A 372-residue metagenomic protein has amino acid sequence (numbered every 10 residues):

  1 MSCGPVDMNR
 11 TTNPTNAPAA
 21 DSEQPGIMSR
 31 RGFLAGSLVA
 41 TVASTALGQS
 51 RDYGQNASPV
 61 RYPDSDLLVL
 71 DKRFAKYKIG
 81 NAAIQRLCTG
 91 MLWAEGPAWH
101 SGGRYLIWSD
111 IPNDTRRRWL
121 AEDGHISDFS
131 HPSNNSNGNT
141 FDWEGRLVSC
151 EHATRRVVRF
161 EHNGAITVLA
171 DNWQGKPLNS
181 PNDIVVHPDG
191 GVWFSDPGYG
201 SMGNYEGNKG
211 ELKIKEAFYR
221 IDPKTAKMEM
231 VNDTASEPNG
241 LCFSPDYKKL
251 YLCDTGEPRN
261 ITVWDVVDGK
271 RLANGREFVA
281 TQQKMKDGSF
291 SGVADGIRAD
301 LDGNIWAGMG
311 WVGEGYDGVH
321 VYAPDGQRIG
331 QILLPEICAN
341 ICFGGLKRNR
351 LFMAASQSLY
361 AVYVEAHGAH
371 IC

Functional and structural regions predicted by a protein language model:
M1-M28, A40-T41: N-terminal secretory signal peptides
G26-G32, A40-G54: N-terminal twin-arginine translocation
R51-A82, I371: Blade/loop signatures of beta-propeller domains
Y77-T89, H125-P132, N163-G175, I221-E237 (+2 more regions): Blade-edge beta-strand/turn elements of extracellular beta-propeller and related beta-sheet repeat scaffolds
G90-R104, P132-E151, R156, Q174-F194 (+7 more regions): Beta-rich, blade/repeat-based domains predominating in secreted/periplasmic proteins but also intracellular
I111-P112, A153, M202-K215, G256-R259 (+1 more regions): Short, solvent-exposed loop/turn segments at conserved positions within beta-propeller repeat blades
W264-R271, V364-A369: Short loop/turn segments immediately following beta-strands, especially the blade-tip and inter-blade linker loops
G344-C372: Blade-level signature of beta-propeller repeat domains, shared across WD40, Kelch, NHL, RCC1 and BNR/Asp-box propellers
